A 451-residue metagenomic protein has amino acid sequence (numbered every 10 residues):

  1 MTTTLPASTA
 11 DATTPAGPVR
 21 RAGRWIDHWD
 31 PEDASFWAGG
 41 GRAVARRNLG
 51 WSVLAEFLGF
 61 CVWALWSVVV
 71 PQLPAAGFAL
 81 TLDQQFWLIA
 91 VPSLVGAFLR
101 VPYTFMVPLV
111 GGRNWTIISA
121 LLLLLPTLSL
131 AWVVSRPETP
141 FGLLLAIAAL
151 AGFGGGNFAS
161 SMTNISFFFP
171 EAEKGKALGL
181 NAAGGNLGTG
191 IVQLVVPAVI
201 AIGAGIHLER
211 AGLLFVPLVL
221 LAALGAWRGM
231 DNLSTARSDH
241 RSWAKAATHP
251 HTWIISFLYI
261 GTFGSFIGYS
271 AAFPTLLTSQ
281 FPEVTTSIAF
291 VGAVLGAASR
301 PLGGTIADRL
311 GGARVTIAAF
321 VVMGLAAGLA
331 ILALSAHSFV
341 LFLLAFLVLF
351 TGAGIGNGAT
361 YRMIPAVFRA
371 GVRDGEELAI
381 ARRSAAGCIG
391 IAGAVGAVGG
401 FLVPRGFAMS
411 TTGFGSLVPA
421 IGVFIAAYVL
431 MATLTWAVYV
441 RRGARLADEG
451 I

Functional and structural regions predicted by a protein language model:
W66-P71, H249-P301, Y361: Extracytoplasmic gate region of multi-pass secondary transporters
W87-F105, F290-G303: Central cavity-lining transmembrane alpha-helices of secondary-active solute carriers, predominantly the Major
L121-P137, V321-H337: C-terminal ends and interior cores of transmembrane alpha-helices in multi-pass membrane transporters/permeases
P140-G156, L341-N357: Hydrophobic core of transmembrane alpha-helices in multi-pass small-molecule transporters, especially MFS/SLC-type
L145-G184: Cytoplasmic helix-loop-helix junction between adjacent transmembrane helices in 12-TM secondary transporters
G175-V196, I389-V403: Glycine-rich segments within core transmembrane alpha-helices of 12-TM secondary carriers
N181-D231: Helix-loop-helix hairpin linking two adjacent transmembrane segments in secondary transporters
E209-R228, V418-V438: Symmetry-related core transmembrane helices of the 12-TM Major Facilitator Superfamily/SLC fold
